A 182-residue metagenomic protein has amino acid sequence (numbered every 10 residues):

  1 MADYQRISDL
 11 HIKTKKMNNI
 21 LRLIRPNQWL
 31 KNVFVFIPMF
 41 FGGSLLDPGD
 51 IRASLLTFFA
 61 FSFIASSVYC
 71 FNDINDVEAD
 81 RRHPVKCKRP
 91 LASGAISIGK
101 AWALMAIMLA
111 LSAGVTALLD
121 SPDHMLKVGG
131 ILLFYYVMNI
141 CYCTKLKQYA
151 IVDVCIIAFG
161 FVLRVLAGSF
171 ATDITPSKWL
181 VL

Functional and structural regions predicted by a protein language model:
Y4, L10-R81, A95-A103: Topogenic membrane-insertion module of multi-pass membrane proteins
K13-L21, Q28, T144, F161-L182: C-terminal membrane-associated helical module and adjoining short loops/tails
F34-P38, P90, I96, C155-A171: Small-residue-rich segments of transmembrane alpha-helices in multi-pass membrane proteins, especially helix faces
F41-F59, G114-G130, V165-L182: Helix-coil boundary and interhelical linker segments in multi-pass alpha-helical membrane proteins
I64, F134-C143, F161-L163: Alpha-helical transmembrane segments and their membrane-interface exit regions
V77, R82-G130, K178-L182: Multi-pass membrane catalytic core of lipid/isoprenoid biosynthesis enzymes
E78, V137-A150: C-terminal ends of transmembrane helices
L126-F134, Q148-A158, W179: Hydrophobic alpha-helical membrane segments of integral membrane proteins
